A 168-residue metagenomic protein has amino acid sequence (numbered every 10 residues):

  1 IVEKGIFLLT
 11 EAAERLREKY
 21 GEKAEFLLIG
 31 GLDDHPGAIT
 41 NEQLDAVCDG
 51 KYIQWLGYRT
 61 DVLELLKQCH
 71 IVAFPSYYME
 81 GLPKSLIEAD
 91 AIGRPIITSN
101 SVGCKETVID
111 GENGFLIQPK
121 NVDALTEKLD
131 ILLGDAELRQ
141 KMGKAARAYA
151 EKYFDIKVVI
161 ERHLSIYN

Functional and structural regions predicted by a protein language model:
I1-R15, D123: A conserved mid-protein helix/loop that constitutes part of the nucleotide-sugar donor-binding site
L9-A12, F26, L125, H163: A structural motif in glycosyltransferase catalytic domains
G30, I39-R59: Nucleotide-activated donor-binding/catalytic signature segment of Leloir-type glycosyltransferases, i.e., the conserved
G57-C69, A91, I109: Short acidic alpha-helix that forms the nucleotide-activated donor recognition element in Leloir-type transferases
K67-G81, R94: Acidic donor-binding loop of glycosyltransferase active sites
P95-T98, V108: Short hydrophobic beta-strand element within catalytic cores of glycosyltransferases and related nucleotide-activated
D110-G111, F115-V122, I131-E137: Conserved acidic donor-binding segment of nucleotide-sugar-dependent glycosyltransferases
A124, I131, L138-K152, V159-S165: A short, well-ordered alpha-helix in the C-terminal region of glycosyltransferases
